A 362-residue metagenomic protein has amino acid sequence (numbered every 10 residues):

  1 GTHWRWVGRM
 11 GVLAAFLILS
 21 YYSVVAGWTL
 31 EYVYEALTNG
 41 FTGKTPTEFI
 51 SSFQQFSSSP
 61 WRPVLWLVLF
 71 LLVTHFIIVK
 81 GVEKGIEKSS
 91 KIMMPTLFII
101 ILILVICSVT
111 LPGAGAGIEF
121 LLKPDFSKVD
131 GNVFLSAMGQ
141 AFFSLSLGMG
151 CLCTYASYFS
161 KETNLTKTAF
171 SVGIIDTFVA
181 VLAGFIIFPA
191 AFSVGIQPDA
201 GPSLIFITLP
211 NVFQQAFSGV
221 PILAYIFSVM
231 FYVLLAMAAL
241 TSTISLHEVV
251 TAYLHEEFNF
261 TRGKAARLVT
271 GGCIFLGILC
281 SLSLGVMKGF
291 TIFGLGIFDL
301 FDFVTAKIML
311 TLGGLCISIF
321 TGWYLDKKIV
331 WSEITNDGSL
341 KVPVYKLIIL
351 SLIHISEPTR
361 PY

Functional and structural regions predicted by a protein language model:
G1, W28, G85-I92, K167 (+4 more regions): Transmembrane helix-loop boundary segments of multi-pass membrane transporters
G1-M10, S23-V79, E83, G115-L135 (+4 more regions): Inter-helical loop and helix-membrane interface segments of multi-pass membrane transporters/permeases
T2-L19, Q54-F56, L69-I92, T154-E162 (+1 more regions): Membrane-water interface regions at transmembrane-helix termini and the short interhelical loops of multi-pass membrane
Y22-K44, F98-L121, S193, L276-L284 (+3 more regions): Hydrophobic alpha-helical segments and their helix-loop junctions in multi-pass secondary transporters
A26-S57, Y158-E162, K167, S171-V179 (+3 more regions): Helix-loop-helix connectors at the membrane interface of multi-pass transporters/channels
P60, V64-L65, I175-V181, A224-S228 (+3 more regions): Loop-to-transmembrane helix boundary motifs in multi-pass membrane proteins
E87, K91-L240, K264-A265: Membrane-embedded translocation segments of transport machinery
I353-E357, P361-Y362: Single conserved hydrophobic/aromatic residue that forms the stacking wall/gate of nucleotide- or nucleobase-binding
